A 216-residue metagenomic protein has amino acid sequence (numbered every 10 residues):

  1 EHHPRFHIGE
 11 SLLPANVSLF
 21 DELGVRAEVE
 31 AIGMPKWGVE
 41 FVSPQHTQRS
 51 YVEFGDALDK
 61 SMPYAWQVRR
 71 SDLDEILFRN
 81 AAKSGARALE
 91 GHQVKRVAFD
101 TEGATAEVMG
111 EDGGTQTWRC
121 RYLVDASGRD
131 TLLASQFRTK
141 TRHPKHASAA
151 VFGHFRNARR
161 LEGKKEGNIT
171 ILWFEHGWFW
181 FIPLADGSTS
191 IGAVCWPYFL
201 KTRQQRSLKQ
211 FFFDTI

Functional and structural regions predicted by a protein language model:
E1: N-terminal Rossmann-like FAD-binding beta1-loop-alpha1 element of flavoenzymes
R5-H46: N-terminal FAD cofactor-binding segment of flavoenzymes
S18, A27, E75, R79 (+1 more regions): Surface-exposed charge patches
A27-V29, S61-P63, T139, E166-I169: Short, P/G- and charge-enriched loop/turn segments at secondary-structure junctions
Q48-V68, T105, V194-Y198: Helix-loop-beta segment of a Rossmann-like dinucleotide-binding subdomain
A57-N80, K201-S207: Short beta-strand to alpha-helix junction loop
R79-I216: Predominantly flavin-linked oxidoreductase catalytic cores and closely associated redox partners
